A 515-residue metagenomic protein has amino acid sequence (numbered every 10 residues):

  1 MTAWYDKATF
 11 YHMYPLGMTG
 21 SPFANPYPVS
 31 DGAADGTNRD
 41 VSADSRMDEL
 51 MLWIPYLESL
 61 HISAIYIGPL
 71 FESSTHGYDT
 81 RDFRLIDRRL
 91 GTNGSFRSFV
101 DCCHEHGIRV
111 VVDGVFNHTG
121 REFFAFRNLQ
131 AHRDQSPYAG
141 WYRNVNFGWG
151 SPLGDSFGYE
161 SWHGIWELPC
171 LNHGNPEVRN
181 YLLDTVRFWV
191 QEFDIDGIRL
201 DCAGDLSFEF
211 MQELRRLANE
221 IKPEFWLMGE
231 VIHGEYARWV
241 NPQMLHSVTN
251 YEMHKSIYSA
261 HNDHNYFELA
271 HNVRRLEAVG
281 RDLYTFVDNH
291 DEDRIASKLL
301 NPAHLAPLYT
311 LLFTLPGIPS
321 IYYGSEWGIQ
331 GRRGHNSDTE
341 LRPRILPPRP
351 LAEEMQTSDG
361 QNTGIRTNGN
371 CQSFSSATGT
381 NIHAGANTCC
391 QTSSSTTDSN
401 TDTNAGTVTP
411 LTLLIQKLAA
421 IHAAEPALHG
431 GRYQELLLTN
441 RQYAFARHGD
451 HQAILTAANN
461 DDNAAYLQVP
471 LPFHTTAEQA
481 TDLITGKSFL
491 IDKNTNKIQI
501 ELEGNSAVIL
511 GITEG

Functional and structural regions predicted by a protein language model:
M1-V112, N117-T119, F124-N128, G164-I165 (+2 more regions): N-terminal structural segment of carbohydrate-active enzymes
M13, L57, I67, F83 (+11 more regions): Conserved, mostly hydrophobic/aromatic
A24-D44, A352-T407: Intrinsically disordered, low-complexity terminal tails and inter-domain linkers enriched for S/T/G/P/D/E
H76-R88, F116-G154, P242-Y251, N336-R344: Aromatic- and acidic-residue-enriched segments that line the glycan-binding/catalytic groove of carbohydrate-active
V100, H106, R127-Q130, Q191 (+8 more regions): Active-site-proximal helices and loops of the catalytic beta/alpha 8
V279-L300: Active-site clefts of carbohydrate-active enzymes
L436-F473: Carbohydrate-binding surface patches
D492-G515: C-terminal beta-strand-rich structural cap/linker in extracellular carbohydrate-active enzymes
